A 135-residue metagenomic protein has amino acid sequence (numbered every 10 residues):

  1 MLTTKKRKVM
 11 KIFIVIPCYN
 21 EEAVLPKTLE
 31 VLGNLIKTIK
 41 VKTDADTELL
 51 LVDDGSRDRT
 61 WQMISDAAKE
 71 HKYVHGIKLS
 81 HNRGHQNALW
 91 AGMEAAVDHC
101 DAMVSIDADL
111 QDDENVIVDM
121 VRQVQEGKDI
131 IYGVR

Functional and structural regions predicted by a protein language model:
L2-R135: Structured catalytic core of nucleotide-sugar glycosyltransferases
